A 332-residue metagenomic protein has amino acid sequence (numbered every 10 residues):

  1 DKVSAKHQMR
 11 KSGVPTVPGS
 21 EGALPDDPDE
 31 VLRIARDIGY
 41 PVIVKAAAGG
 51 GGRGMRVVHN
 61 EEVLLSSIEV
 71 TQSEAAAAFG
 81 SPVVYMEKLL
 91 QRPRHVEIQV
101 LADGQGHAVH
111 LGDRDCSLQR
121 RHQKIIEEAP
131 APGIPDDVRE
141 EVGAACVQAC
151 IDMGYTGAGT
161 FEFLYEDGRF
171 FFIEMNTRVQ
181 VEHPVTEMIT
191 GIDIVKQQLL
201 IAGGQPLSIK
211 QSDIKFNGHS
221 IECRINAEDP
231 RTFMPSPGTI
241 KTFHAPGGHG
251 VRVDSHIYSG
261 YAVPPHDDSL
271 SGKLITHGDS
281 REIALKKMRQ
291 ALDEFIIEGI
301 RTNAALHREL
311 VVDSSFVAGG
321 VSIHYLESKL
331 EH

Functional and structural regions predicted by a protein language model:
D1-T160, Y165-Q180: N-terminal beta-alpha lobe that positions the nucleotide/phosphoryl donor in ATP/NTP-coupled carboxylate activation
P184-H332: Catalytic cores of soluble metabolic enzymes centered on carboxylation/carboxyl-transfer
